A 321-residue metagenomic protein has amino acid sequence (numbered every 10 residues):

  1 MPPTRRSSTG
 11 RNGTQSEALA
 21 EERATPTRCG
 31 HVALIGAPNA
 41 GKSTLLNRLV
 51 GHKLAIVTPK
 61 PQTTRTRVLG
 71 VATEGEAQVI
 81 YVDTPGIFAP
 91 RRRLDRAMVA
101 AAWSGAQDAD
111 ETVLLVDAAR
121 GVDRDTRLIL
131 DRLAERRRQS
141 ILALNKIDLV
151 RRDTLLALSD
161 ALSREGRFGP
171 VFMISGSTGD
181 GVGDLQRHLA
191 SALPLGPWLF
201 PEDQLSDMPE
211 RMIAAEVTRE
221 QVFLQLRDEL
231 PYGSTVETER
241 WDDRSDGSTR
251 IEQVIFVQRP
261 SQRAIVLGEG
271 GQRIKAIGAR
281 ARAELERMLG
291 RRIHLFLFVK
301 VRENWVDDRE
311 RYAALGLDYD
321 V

Functional and structural regions predicted by a protein language model:
P2-E111, V116: Conserved G1/Walker A P-loop phosphate-binding module
P3-T4, E210-V321: P-loop NTP-binding site
G41, G181, R273: Conserved glycine(s) of the Walker
H52, V71, G75, G105-T112 (+9 more regions): Conserved, well-folded catalytic cores of nucleic-acid-processing and energy-transducing macromolecular machines
T64, F88-A89, G121-V122, V150-R151 (+1 more regions): Catalytic P-loop NTPase motifs of RecA-like helicase/translocase cores
A72-Q78, V99-V171, D242-S245: Conserved C-terminal guanine-recognition region of P-loop GTPase G domains, centered on the G4
D83, N145, S175: Active-site glycine-centered loops adjacent to acidic/histidine catalytic or metal-binding residues that shape
R138-Q139, D148-S206, E210: Canonical P-loop GTPase G-domain recognition
